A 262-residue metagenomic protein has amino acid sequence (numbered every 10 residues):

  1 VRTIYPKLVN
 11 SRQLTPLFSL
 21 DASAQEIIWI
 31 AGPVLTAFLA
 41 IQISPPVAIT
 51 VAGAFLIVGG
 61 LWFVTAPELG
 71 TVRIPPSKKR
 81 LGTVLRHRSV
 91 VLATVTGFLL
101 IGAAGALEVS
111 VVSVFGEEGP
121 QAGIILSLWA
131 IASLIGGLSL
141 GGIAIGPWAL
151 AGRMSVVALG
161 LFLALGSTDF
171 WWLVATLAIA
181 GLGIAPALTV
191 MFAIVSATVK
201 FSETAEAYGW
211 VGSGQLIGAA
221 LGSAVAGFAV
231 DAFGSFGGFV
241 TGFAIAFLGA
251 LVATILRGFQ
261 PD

Functional and structural regions predicted by a protein language model:
V1-I27: Cytoplasmic helix-loop-helix junction between adjacent transmembrane helices in 12-TM secondary transporters
V1-V9, V111, P186-V199: Intracellular juxtamembrane helix-capping segments at the cytosolic ends of symmetry-related transmembrane helices
S11-D21, G119, F201-V211: Loop-to-transmembrane helix entry/capping segments in MFS-fold secondary transporters and related SLC/MFSD carriers
A40, I135-A149, V230: Helix-to-loop junctions at the C-terminal end of transmembrane segments in multipass secondary transporters
I41-A54, F228-F247: A membrane-interface helix-boundary motif in multi-pass transporters
V84-W129: Helix-loop boundary and gating motifs at the non-cytosolic
A149-T189: C-terminal transmembrane helical hairpin of 12-TM major facilitator-type secondary transporters
E203-S235: A late C-terminal transmembrane helix in Major Facilitator Superfamily
